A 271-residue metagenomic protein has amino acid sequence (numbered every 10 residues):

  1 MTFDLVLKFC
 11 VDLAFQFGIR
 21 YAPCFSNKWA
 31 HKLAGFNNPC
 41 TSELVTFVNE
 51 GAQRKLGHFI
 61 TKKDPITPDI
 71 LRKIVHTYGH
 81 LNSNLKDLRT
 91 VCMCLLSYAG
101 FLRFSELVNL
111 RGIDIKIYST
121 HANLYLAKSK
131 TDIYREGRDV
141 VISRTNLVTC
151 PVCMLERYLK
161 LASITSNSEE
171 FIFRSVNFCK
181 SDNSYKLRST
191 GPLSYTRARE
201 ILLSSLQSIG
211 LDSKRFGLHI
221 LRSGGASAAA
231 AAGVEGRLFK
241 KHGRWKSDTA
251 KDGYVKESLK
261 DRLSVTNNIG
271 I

Functional and structural regions predicted by a protein language model:
M1-I271: Extended, non-catalytic subsegments within catalytic or DNA/protein-binding/adaptor domains
